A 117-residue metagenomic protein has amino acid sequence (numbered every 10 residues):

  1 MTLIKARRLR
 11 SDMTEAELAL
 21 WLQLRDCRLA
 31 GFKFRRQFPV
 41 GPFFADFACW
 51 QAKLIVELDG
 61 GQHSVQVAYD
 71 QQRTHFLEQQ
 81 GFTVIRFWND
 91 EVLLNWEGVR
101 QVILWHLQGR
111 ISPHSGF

Functional and structural regions predicted by a protein language model:
M1-F32, R110-F117: Solvent-exposed, charged helical/coil patches that constitute nucleic-acid or partner-interaction surfaces
R8-M13, L18, V40-G109: Basic, amphipathic alpha-helical patches used to engage nucleic acids or provide basic targeting signals, exemplified
F32-K33, F82: A generic structural motif
R36-F38: Short acidic-hydrophobic surface loop/beta-edge motif
